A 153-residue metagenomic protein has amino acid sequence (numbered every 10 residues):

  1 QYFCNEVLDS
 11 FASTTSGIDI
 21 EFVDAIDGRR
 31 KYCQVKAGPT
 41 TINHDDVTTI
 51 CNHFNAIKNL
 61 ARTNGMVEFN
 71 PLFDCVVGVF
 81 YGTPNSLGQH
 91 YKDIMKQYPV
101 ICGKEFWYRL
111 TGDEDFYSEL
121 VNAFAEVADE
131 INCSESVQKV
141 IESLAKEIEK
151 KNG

Functional and structural regions predicted by a protein language model:
Q1-T14: Acidic-basic catalytic patches of nuclease active cores, encompassing PD-(D/E)XK and other metal-cofactor nuclease
C4-V7, F54-G65, L144, I148 (+1 more regions): Hydrophobic, Leu/Ile/Phe/Ala-enriched alpha-helical segments that form helix-helix packing faces
L8, I20-D24, G28-I42: Conserved catalytic cores of phosphodiester-cleaving nucleases, focusing on short active-site segments
S10-F11, I26-D27, M66-F69: Secondary-structure boundary elements
R29-R30, R62, R109: Arginine residue identity/basic-tract feature
A37-I101: Catalytic cores of nucleic-acid endonucleases
G78-G153: Domain-level recognition of nuclease-like catalytic cores that cleave nucleotide substrates
